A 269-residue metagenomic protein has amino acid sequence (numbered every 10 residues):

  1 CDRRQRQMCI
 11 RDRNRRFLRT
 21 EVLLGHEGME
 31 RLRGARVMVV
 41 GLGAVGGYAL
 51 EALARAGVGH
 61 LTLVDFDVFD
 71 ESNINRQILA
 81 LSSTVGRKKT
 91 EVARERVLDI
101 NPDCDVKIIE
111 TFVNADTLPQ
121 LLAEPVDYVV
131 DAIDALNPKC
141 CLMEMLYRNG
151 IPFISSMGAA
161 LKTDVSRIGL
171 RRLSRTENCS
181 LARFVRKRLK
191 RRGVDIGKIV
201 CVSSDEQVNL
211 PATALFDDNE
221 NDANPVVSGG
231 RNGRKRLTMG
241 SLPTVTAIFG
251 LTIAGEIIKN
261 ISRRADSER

Functional and structural regions predicted by a protein language model:
C1-I10: Single conserved hydrophobic/aromatic residue that forms the stacking wall/gate of nucleotide- or nucleobase-binding
R4, E124-Y128, I133-P138, R148 (+4 more regions): Glycine-rich phosphate/adenylate-binding loop
R13-V39: A short, basic/flexible loop-to-alpha-helix module at the beginning of a structural domain
V39-G41, V64: Conserved N-terminal Rossmann-fold NAD(P)-binding element of oxidoreductases
V45: Hydrophobic/small residue at the entry helix of a nucleotide-binding pocket
V58, L63-N101: Glycine-rich phosphate-binding loop and adjoining beta1-alpha1-beta2 segment of Rossmann-like nucleotide-binding folds
E110-L118: Conserved SAM/SAH-binding loop
